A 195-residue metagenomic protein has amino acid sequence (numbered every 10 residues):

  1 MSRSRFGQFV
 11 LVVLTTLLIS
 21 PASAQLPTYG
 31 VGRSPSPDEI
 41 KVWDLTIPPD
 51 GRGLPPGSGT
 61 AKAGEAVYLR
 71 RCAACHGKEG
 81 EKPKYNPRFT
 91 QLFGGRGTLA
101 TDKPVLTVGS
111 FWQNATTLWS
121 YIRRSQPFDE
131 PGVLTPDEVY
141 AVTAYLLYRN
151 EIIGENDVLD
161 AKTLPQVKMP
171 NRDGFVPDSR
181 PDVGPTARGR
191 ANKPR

Functional and structural regions predicted by a protein language model:
M1-L11: Bacterial N-terminal signal peptides that target proteins for export
F9-S20: Bacterial N-terminal signal peptides
A22-L26: Boundary at the C-terminal end of the N-terminal hydrophobic targeting segment
G30-V67, K82-P83, P127-P131: Electrostatic cytochrome c docking/interface patches
E39, T60, N114, L118 (+1 more regions): Stable alpha-helical elements in mature extracytoplasmic
G64, Y68-E79, L92, V142-L146: The canonical Cys-X-X-Cys-His
E65, G80-S120, P127, A161: Gly/Gly-Pro-rich "capping" loops immediately C-terminal to redox-active cysteine motifs in periplasmic/lumenal
P131-R195: Flexible coil segments in periplasmic/lumen-exposed cytochrome c-class electron-transfer proteins
